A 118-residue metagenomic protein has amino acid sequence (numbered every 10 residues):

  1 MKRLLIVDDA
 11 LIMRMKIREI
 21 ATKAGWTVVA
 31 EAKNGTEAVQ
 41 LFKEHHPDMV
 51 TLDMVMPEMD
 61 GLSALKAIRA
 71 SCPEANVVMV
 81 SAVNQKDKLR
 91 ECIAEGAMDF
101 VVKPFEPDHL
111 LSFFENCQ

Functional and structural regions predicted by a protein language model:
L11-A30: Two-component/phosphorelay signaling modules centered on CheY-like receiver
N34-E37, D60-S63: Acidic catalytic/metal-coordinating carboxylates
K43-H45, A67-A75, E95: Conserved phosphotransfer cores of two-component systems
H45-T51: Active-site beta3 strand of CheY-like receiver
M56: Receiver (REC) domain active-site loop signature in two-component systems and cognate sites in sensor histidine kinases
S63, N84-V101, S112: Alpha4 helix (beta4-alpha4-beta5 surface) of REC/receiver domains from two-component response regulators
E106: Receiver (REC) domain switch/active-site region of two-component response regulators
